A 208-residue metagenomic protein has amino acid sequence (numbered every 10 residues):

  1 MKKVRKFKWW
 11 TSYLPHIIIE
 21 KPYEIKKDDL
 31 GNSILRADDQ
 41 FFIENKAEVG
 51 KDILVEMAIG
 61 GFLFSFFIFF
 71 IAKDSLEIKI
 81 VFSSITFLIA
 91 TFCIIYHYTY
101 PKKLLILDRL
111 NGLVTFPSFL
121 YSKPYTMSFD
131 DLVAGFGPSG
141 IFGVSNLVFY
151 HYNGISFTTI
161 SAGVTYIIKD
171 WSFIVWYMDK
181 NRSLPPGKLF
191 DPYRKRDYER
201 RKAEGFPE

Functional and structural regions predicted by a protein language model:
M1-F41: Short, charged cytosolic
K26, A47-M57, N153-T159: Short, surface-exposed beta-strand/loop "edge" segments at domain boundaries and coil↔beta transitions
K26-N45, L105-K123: N-terminal topogenic membrane-targeting module
Q40-L104, E208: Alpha-helical transmembrane spans
Y100-K102, R109-N111, G143: Short, well-ordered loop/turn elements at secondary-structure boundaries
K102-L104, S122-T126, I155-T158: Short, mixed charged/polar active-site loops that provide acid/base catalysis or chelate metal/phosphate cofactors
L113-V114, S122-I141: Phosphoinositide-dependent membrane-docking surfaces
G143-E208: A membrane-cytosol interface segment of integral membrane proteins
